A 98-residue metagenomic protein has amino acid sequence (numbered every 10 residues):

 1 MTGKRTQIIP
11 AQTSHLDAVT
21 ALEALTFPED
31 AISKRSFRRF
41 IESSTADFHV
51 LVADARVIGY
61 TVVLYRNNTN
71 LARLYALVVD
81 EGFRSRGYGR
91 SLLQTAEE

Functional and structural regions predicted by a protein language model:
G3-T6, P10-R84, R90-T95: Acetyl-CoA-dependent GNAT
